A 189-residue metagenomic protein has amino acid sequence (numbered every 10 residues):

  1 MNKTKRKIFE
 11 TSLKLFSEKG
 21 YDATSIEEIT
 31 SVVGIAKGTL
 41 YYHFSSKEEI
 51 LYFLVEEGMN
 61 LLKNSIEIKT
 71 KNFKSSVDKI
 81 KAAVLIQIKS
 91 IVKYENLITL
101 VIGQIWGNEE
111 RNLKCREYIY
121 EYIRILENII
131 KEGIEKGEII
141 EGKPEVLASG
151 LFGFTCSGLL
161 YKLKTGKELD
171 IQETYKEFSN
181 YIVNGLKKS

Functional and structural regions predicted by a protein language model:
M1-K19, T24-I35, E49: Basic, helix-initiating cap at the start of DNA-binding domains
G34-F44: Short hydrophobic/aromatic patch on the recognition helix
Y52-G58: Alpha-helical DNA-contacting segments of helix-turn-helix folds
F53, E67-K93, L147-L151, Q172: Hydrophobic alpha-helical connector segments
N60-K63, E67, K93, E110-K136 (+1 more regions): Amphipathic alpha-helical packing segments from all-alpha helical-bundle domains
K89, R124-K136, G153-F154, T165-S189: C-terminal peripheral helix-coil segments that are non-catalytic and often amphipathic
S90-E110, Y161-L163: Amphipathic alpha-helical segments used for helix-helix packing
